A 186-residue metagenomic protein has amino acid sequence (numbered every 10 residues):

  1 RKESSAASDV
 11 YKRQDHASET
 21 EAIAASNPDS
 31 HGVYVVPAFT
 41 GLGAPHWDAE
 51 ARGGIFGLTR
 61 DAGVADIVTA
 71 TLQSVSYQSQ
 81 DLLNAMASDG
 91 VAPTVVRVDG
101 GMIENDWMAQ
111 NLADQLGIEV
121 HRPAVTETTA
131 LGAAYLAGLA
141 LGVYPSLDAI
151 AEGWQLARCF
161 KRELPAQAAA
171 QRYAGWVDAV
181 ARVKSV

Functional and structural regions predicted by a protein language model:
R1-A7, Y11: Single conserved hydrophobic/aromatic residue that forms the stacking wall/gate of nucleotide- or nucleobase-binding
S8, Q73, Q110-A113, A124-G153: Glycine-rich phosphate-binding/hydrolytic loop that grips phosphoryl groups
K12-E21, H121, P145-D148: Acidic/polar loop patches that form or flank catalytic/metal-binding clefts of enzymes that bind anionic ligands
Q14, L116-V120, D178, R182-V186: N-terminal glycine/serine-rich phosphate-binding loop of ATP-dependent small-molecule kinases, especially carbohydrate
E19-A22, T69-A70, V91-D99, V125 (+1 more regions): Beta-strand segments within the central parallel beta-sheet cores of soluble alpha/beta enzyme folds
S30-R122: Activation-segment/catalytic-loop signature of the eukaryotic protein kinase fold
L139-V186: Cytochrome P450 heme-binding "Cys pocket" and the immediately downstream C-terminal segment
